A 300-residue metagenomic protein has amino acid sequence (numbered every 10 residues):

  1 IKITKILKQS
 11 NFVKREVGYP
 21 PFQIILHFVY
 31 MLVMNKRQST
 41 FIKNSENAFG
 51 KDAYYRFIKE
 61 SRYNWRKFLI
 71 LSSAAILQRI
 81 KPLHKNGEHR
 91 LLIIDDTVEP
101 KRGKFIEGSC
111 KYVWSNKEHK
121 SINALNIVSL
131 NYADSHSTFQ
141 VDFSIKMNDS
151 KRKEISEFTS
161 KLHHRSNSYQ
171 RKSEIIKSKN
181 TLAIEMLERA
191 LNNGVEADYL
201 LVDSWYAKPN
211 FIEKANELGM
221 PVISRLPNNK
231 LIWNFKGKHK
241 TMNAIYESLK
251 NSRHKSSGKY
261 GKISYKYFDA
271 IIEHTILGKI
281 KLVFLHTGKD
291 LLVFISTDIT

Functional and structural regions predicted by a protein language model:
I1-K67: Gly/serine-rich nucleotide phosphate-binding loop at the start of the catalytic core of nucleotide/ADP-ribose-handling
I1-N11, S72, G87-E88, F105 (+1 more regions): Single, function-defining residue in the core of a domain
H27, F41-N44, E88-R102, L130 (+3 more regions): Short, conserved catalytic/metal-binding motifs centered on acidic residues
V29-V33, I42, E118, R171-S178 (+1 more regions): Conserved aromatic-histidine-acidic binding/catalytic patches
M31-L32, S45, I76-I80, L187-G194: Hydrophobic, Leu/Ile/Phe/Ala-enriched alpha-helical segments that form helix-helix packing faces
S45, D142-F143, S224-L226: Glycine-rich, histidine-containing beta strand-loop boundary motifs that form or position
E60-S150, S264-A270: Active-site-proximal, Lys/Arg-enriched surface segment that forms a nucleic-acid-binding/basic interface patch
